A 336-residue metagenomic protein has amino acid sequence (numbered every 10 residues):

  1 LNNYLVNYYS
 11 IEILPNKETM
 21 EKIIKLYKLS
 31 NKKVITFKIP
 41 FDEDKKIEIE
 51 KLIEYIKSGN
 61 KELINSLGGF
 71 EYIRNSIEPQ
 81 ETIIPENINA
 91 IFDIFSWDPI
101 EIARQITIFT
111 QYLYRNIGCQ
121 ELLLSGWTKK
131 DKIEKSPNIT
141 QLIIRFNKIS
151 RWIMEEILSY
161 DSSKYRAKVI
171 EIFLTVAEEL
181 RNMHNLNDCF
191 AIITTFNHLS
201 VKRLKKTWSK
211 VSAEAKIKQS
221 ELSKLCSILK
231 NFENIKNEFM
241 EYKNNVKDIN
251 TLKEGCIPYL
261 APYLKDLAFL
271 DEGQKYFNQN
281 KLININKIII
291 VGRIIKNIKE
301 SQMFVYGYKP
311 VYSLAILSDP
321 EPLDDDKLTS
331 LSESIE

Functional and structural regions predicted by a protein language model:
L1-E336: Eukaryotic small-GTPase/lipid signaling interfaces
